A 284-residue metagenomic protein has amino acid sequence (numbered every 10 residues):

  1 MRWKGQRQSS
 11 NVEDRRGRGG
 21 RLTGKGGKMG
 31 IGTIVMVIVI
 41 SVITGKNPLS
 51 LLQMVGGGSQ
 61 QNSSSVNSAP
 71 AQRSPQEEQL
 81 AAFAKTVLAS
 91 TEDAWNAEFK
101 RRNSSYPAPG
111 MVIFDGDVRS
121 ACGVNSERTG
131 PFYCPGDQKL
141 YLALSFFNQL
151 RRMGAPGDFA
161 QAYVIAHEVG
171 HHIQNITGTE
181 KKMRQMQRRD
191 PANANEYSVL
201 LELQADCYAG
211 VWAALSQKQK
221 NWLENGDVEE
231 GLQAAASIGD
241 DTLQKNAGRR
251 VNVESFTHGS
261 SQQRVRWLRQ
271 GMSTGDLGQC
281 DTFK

Functional and structural regions predicted by a protein language model:
Q6-R18, G26, G30-T257, V265-K284: A Zn2+-metalloprotease active-site environment signal
